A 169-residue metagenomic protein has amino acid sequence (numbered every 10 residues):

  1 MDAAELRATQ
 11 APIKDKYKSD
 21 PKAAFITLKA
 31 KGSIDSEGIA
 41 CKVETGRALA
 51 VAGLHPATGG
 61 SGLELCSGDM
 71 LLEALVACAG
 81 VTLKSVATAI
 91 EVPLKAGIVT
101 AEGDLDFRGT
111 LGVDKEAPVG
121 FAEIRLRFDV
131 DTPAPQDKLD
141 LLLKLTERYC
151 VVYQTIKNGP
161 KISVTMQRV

Functional and structural regions predicted by a protein language model:
M1-E73, S85-V169: Extended beta-strand/beta-hairpin segments
